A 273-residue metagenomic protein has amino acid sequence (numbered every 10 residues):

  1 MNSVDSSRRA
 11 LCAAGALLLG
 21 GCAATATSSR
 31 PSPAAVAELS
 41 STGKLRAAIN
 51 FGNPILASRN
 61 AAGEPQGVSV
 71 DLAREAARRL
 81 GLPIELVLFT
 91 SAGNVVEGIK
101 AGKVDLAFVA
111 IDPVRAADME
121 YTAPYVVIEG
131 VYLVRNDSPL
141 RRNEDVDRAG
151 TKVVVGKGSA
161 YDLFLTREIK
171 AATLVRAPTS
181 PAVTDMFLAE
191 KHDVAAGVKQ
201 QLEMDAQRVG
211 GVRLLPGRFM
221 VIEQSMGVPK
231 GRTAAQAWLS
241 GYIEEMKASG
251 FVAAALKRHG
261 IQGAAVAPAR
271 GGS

Functional and structural regions predicted by a protein language model:
M1-S6, A10-G21: N-terminal secretory signal peptides
A23, R30, G67-R79, S138 (+4 more regions): Extended ligand-binding regions for polar small-molecule ligands
R30-A110, S249, R258: Extracytoplasmic small-molecule ligand-binding "clamshell" domains of the periplasmic binding protein/Venus flytrap
K44-I49, Q66, E144-A160, T173-L174: Short loop->beta-strand "edge-of-pocket" segments that line small-molecule binding or catalytic clefts across diverse
A48-N53, L88-A92, G102-V114, N136 (+5 more regions): Beta->alpha turn/N-cap motifs
F51, V127-D137, A182, K199 (+2 more regions): Periplasmic-binding protein-like
V70, R74, R78, P83-D147 (+1 more regions): Acidic, polar ligand-binding/catalytic clefts
G93, A110-D118, F164-R167, L188-M220: A ligand-binding cleft/hinge motif common to bilobed small-molecule-binding domains
